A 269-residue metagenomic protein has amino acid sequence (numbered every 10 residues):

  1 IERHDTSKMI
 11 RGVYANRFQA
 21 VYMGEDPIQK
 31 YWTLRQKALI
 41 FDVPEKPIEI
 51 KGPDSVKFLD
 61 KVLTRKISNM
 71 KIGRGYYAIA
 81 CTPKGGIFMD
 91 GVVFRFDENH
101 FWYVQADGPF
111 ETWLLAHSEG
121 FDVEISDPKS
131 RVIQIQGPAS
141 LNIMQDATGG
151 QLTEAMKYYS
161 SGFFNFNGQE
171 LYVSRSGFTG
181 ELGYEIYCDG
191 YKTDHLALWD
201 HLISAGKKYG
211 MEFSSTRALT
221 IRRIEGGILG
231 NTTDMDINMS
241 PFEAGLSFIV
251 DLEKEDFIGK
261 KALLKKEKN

Functional and structural regions predicted by a protein language model:
I1-A78, G86: Acidic, proline/glycine-enriched N-terminal capping motif
I1-Y22, I28, F94-N269: Conserved, structured C-terminal
D42, D90, E185: Acidic active-site catalytic centers that drive phospho-/nucleotidyl reactions and related ester hydrolyses
E45-K51, T82, V92-V93, N99-A106: Short secondary-structure transition/capping motifs
P53-I87, S140-Q169: Internal amphipathic helical hairpin motif
N69-K71, I79-G86, G91-D97, A116-H117 (+1 more regions): Short, charge-rich binding segments
